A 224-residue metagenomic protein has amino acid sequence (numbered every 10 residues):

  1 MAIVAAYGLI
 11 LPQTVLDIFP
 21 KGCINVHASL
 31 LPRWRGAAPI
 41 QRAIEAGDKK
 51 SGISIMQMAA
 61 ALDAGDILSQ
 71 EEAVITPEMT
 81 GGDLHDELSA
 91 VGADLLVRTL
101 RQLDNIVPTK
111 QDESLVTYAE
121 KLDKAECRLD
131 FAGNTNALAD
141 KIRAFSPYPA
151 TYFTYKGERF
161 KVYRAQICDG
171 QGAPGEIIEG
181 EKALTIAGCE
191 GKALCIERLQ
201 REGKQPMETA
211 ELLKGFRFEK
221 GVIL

Functional and structural regions predicted by a protein language model:
M1, D112, A125, A139-I142 (+1 more regions): Generic detection of intrinsically disordered/low-complexity segments and helix-coil linkers/edges
A2-I3, Y163: Short, hydrophobic beta-strand segments that form beta-sheet elements in well-ordered domains
I3-A119, A125: Donor/substrate-binding cores of folate-linked one-carbon enzymes
K50, A64-G65, K124-E126, G157 (+2 more regions): Sequence-level motif detector for i,i+2 pairs with an aromatic at +2
L129: Basic, ligand-binding patches in group-transfer machinery, especially extracytoplasmic/periplasmic segments
A132-L224: An anion-binding loop in the catalytic cleft
